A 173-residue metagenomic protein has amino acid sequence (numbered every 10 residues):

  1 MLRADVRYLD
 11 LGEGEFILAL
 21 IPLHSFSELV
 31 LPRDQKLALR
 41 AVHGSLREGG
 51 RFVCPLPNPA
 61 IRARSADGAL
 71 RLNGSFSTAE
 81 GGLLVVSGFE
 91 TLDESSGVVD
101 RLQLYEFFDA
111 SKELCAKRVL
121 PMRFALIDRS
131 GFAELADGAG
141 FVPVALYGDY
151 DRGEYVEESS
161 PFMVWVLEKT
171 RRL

Functional and structural regions predicted by a protein language model:
M1-L11: Conserved SAM-binding strand-loop segment of SAM-dependent methyltransferases
Y8, I21, N58: Residues lining hydrophobic/aromatic ligand-binding pockets adjacent to catalytic sites
F16-R33: A short SAM/SAH-binding and catalytic strip from SAM-dependent methyltransferases
D34-R51: A short glycine-rich, Lys/Arg-flanked "PGG" loop and its adjoining helix->strand segment in the class I
F52-V53, P143: A short hydrophobic/small-residue beta-strand
V53-G131: SAM-dependent methyltransferase
R123-L173: C-terminal lobe and adjacent flexible extensions of AdoMet/dcAdoMet transferase-like proteins
